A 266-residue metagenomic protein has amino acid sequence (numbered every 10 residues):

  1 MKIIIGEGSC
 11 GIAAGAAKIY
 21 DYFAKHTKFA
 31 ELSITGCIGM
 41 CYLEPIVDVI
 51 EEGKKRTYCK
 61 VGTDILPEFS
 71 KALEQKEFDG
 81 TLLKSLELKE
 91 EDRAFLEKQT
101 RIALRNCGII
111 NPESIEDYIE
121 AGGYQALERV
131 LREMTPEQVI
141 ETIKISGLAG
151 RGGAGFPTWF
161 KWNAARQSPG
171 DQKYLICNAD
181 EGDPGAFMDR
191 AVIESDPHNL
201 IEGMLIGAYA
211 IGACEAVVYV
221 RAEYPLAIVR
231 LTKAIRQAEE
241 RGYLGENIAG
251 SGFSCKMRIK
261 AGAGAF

Functional and structural regions predicted by a protein language model:
M1-F266: Feature of Fe-S/electron-transfer and energy-metabolism proteins that preferentially highlights extended coupling
